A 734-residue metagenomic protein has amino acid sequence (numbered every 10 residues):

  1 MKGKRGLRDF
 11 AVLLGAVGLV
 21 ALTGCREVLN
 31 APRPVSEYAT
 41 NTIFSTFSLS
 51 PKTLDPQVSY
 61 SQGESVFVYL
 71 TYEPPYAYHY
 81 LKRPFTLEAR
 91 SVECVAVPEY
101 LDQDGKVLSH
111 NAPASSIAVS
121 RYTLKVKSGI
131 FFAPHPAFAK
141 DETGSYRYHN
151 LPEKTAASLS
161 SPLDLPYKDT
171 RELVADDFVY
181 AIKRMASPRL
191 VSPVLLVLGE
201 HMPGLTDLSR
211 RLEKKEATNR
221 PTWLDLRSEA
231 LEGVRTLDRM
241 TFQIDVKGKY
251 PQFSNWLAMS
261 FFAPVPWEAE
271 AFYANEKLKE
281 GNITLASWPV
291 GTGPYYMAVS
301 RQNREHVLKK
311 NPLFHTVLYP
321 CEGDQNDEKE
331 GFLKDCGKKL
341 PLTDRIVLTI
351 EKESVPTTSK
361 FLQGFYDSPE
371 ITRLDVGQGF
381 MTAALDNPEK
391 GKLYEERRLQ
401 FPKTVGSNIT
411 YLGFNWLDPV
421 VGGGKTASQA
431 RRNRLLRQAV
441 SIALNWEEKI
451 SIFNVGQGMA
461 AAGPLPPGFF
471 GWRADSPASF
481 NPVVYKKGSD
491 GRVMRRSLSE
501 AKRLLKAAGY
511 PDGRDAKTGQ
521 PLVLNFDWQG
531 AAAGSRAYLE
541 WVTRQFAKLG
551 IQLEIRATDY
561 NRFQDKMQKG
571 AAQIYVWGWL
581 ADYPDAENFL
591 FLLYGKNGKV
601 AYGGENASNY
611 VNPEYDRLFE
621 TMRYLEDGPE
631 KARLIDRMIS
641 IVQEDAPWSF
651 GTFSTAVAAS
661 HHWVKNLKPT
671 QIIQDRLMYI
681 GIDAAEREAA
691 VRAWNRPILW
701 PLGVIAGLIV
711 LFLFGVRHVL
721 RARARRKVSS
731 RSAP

Functional and structural regions predicted by a protein language model:
K2-V12: Bacterial N-terminal signal peptides that target proteins for export
A11-A21: Bacterial N-terminal signal peptides
C25-V35, Y80-L81, S128-R189, N219-L224 (+9 more regions): Extracytoplasmic/periplasmic ligand-capture domains
S45-S115, V290: N-terminal lobe/hinge region of extracytoplasmic solute-binding protein
L49-Y69, H79-Y80, E88, P136-A139 (+4 more regions): A structural "hinge/loop" feature
E73, P266-E270, A274-E276, A658-N695: A C-terminal, polar beta->alpha supersecondary segment
S116-A118, D238: Residue-level recognition of beta-strand termini and adjacent short loop/turns
D636-I673: Extracytoplasmic/lumenal ectodomains and periplasmic regions of secretory and membrane proteins
